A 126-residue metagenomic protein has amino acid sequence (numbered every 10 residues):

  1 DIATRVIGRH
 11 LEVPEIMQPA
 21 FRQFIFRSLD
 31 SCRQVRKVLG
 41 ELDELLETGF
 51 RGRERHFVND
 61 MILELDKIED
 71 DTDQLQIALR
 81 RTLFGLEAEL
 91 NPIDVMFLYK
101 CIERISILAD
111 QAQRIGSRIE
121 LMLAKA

Functional and structural regions predicted by a protein language model:
D1-A126: Cytosolic, long alpha-helical scaffolding segments
